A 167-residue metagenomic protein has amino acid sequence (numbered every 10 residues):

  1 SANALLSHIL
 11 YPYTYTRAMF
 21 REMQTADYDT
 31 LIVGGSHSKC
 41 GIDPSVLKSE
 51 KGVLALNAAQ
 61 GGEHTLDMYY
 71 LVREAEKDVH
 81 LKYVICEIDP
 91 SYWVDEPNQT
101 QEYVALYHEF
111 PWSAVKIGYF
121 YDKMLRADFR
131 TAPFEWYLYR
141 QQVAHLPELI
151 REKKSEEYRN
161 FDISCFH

Functional and structural regions predicted by a protein language model:
S1, F20-T25, K48-L54: Generic detector of short, locally flexible boundary/turn motifs and exposed helical patches
S1-H8: Hydrophobic membrane-insertion alpha-helices, especially the h-region of bacterial N-terminal signal peptides
H8-Y28: Alpha-helical transmembrane signal-anchor/signal-peptide segments
L10-T16, H64, M68, E74 (+1 more regions): Proteins with a high burden of low-complexity, intrinsically disordered sequence enriched in S/T/G/P/A and R, requiring
V33, H37-R126: Membrane-embedded segments
Q101-H167: Secreted/periplasmic serine-hydrolase-like ester/acetyl group-modifying domain
